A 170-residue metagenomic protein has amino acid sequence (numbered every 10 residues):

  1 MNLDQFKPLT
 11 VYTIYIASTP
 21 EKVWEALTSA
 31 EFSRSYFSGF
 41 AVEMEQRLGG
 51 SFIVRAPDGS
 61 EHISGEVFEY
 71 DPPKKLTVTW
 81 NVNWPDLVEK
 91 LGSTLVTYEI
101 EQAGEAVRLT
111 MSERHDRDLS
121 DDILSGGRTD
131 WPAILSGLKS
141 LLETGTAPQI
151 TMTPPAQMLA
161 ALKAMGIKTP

Functional and structural regions predicted by a protein language model:
M1-E43, T169-P170: Hydrophobic ligand-binding cavity/cleft-lining segments
V11-Y12, A30-S64, P73-K75, Q157-A160: Short beta-edge strand/loop motif at the mouth of beta-sheet-based domains
V23-W24, S33, F52, V67 (+4 more regions): Hydrophobic pocket/interface hotspot
L27, F37, W80, E113 (+1 more regions): Short, flexible helix/strand-to-coil boundary loops that buttress conserved ligand/catalytic motifs in alpha/beta
T28-S29, P72, S136, E143-T144: Residues at helix-coil transition
V42-E43, S60-E105, R114-D116: Hydrophobic-ligand binding "helix-grip"
D86-P132, S140, Q149-T151: Beta-strand/loop substructures that line and gate deep hydrophobic ligand-binding cavities in soluble
S140-P170: Short, highly charged C-terminal tails/helix-capping segments
